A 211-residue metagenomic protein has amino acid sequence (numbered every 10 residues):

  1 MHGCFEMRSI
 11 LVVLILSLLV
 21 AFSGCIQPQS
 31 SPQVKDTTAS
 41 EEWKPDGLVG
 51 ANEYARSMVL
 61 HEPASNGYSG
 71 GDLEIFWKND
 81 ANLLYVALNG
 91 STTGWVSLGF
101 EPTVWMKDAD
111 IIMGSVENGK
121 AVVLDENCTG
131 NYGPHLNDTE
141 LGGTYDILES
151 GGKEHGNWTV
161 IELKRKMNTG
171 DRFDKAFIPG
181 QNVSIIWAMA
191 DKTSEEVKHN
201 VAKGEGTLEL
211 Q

Functional and structural regions predicted by a protein language model:
M1-S40: Secretory targeting signatures
V34-Q211: Extracellular-facing/secreted segment signature in eukaryotic proteins
